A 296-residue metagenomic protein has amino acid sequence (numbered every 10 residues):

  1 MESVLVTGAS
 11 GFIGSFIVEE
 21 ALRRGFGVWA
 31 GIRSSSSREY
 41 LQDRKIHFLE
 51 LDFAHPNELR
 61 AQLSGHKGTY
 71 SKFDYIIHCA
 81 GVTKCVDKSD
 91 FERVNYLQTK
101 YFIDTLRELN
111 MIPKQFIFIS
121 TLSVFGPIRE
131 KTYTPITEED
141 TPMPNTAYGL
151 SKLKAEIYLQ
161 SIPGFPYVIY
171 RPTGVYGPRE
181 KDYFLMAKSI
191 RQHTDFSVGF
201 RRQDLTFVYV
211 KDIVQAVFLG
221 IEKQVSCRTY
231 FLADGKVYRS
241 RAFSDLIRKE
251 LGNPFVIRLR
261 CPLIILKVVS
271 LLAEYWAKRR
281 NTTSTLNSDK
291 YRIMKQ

Functional and structural regions predicted by a protein language model:
V4-R24: N-terminal Rossmann NAD(P)H-binding glycine-rich loop of SDR-like oxidoreductase domains
G31-S36, F53: N-terminal Rossmann-fold cofactor-binding loop
E50-L97, Y101, P127: NAD(P)H-binding glycine-rich loop region in Rossmannoid oxidoreductase-like domains and their noncatalytic homologs
Y101-A147: Conserved Rossmann-fold NAD(P)-dependent oxidoreductase catalytic core, especially the SDR/UDP-sugar
R129-G174, F196-G199: Catalytic helix-loop patch of NAD(P)-dependent Rossmann-fold dehydrogenases
L153, F165, Y176-L185, L219-Y230 (+2 more regions): Glycine/proline-rich active-site loop of Rossmann-fold NAD(P)-dependent oxidoreductases
K188-V208, D212, A216, G220 (+2 more regions): A conserved pocket-lining segment of Rossmann-fold NAD(P)-dependent short-chain dehydrogenase/reductase
K223-T285: Mid/C-terminal beta-alpha module of Rossmann-like enzyme folds, strongest in SDR-family dehydrogenases/epimerases
